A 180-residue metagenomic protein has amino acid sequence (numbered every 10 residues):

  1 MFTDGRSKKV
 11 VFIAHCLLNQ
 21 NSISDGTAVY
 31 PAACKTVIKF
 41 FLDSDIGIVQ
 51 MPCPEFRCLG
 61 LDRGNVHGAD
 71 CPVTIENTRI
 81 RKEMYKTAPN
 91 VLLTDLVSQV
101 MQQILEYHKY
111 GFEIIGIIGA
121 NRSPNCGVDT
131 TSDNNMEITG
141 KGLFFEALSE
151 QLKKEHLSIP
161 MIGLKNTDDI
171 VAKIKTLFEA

Functional and structural regions predicted by a protein language model:
M1-A28: Active-site and ligand/interface coordination hotspots across diverse enzymes and nucleic-acid-associated assemblies
G5-S7, A32, I75-Q99, I104-K109 (+1 more regions): Divalent-metal-activated hydrolytic enzyme cores
S7-K9, I46, F112-I115: Short coil/turn segments at beta-strand junctions that form active-site/ligand-binding loops
A14-L17, P52-P54, I118-P124: Short loop/turn segments at strand-loop or loop-helix junctions that form parts of catalytic or ligand-binding pockets
Q20-N21, C58-G60, N125-D129, I170-K173: Short catalytic/ligand-binding loop motif for oxyanion handling, primarily in non-cytosolic enzymes, centered on
G26-Y30, S132-M136: Short glycine-enriched, charge-decorated loop/helix-capping segments at active-site entrances that position
P31-K82: Short, surface-exposed acidic-centric catalytic microdomains
E113-S132: Internal, conserved structured core segments that host functional sites
